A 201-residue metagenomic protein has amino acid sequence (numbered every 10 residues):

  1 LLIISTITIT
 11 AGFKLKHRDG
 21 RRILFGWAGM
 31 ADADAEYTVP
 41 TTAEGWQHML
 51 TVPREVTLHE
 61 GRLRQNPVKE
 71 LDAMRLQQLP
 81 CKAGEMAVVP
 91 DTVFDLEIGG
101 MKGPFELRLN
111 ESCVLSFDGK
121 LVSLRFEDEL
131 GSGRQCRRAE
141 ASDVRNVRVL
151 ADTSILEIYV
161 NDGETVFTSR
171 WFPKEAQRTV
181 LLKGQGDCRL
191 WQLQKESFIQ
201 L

Functional and structural regions predicted by a protein language model:
I3-L201: Beta-rich accessory regions
